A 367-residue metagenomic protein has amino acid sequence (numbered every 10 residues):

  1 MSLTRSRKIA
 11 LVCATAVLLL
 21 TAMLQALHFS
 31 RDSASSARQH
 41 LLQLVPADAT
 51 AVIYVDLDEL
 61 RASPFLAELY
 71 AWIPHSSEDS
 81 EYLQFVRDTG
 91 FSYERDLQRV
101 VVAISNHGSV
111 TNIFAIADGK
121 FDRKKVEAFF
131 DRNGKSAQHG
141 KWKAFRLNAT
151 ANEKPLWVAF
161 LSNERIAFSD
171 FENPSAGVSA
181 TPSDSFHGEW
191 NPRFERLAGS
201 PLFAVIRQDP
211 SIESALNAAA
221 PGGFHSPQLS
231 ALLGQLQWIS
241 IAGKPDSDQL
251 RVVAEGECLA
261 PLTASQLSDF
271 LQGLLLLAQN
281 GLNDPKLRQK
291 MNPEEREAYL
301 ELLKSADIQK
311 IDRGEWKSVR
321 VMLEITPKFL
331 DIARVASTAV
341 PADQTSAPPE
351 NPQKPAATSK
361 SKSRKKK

Functional and structural regions predicted by a protein language model:
M1-S6: Short, Lys/Arg-rich N-terminal segment immediately upstream of the first membrane anchor
R7-E153, L197-Q228, D269-D307, R320-P327 (+1 more regions): Structural boundary/hinge residues at secondary-structure and domain interfaces
I53, N152-S183, K244-Q249, Q309-L330: A short, solvent-exposed beta-edge/loop patch
G119-D122, F171-P174, E257-T263, I325-F329: Helix N-cap motif at beta-to-alpha junctions
K124, A176-A180, A264-L267: Solvent-exposed, non-transmembrane alpha-helical starts
K154-L216, G222-F224: A conserved glycine-rich beta-strand in the N-terminal activation segment of trypsin-fold
D209-F270: A contiguous, surface-oriented mixed alpha/beta subdomain in the mid-to-C-terminal portion of proteins that forms
L236-D246, L250, E255-E257, R288-E315: C-terminal regions of proteins
